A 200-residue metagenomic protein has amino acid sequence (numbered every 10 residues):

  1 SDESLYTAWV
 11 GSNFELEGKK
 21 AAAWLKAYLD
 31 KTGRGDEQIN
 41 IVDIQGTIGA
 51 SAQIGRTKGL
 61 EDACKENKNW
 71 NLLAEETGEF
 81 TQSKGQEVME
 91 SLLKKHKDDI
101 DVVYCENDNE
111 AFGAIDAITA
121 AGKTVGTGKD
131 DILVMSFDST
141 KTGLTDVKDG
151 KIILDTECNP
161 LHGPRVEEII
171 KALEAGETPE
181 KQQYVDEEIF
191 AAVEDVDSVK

Functional and structural regions predicted by a protein language model:
S1-F14, D108-F112: Beta-alpha junction/loop-to-helix N-cap segments that form part of ligand/metal-binding clefts
A8-G11, N40-I44, L73-A74, D101-C105 (+2 more regions): Structural recognition of the beta-strand scaffold that forms the well-ordered cores of secreted hydrolase catalytic
W9-Q38, K84-Q86, S139-G143, C158-A175: Hydrophobic alpha-helical segments within soluble ligand-binding/sensing domains
E17-W24, S51-W70, K84, V88 (+1 more regions): Short, solvent-exposed amphipathic alpha-helices that sit in or adjacent to ligand/effector-binding or catalytic
Q38, I44-I48, A52, A63-C64 (+1 more regions): Hinge/cleft segment of the Venus flytrap/periplasmic-binding protein
N40-D43, C64-Q82, D186: Short beta-strand elements in bilobed, periplasmic/extracellular small-molecule ligand-binding domains
L60, A74, G78-T145: Hydrophobic alpha-helical
D116-P160, E167-Y184: Exported/periplasmic ABC-transporter solute-binding proteins
